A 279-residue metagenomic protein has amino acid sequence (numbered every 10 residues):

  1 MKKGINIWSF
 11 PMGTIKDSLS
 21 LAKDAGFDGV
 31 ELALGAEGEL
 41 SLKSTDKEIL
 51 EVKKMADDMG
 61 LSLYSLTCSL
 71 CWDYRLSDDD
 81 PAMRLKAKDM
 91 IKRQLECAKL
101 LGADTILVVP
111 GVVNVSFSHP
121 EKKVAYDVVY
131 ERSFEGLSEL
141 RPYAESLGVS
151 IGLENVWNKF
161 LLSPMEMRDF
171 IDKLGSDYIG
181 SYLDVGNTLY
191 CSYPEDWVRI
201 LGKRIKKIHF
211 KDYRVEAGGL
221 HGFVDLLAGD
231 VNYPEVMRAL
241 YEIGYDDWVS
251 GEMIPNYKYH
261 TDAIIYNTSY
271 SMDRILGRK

Functional and structural regions predicted by a protein language model:
M1-G4, P11-D28, D57, G102 (+2 more regions): Histidine-acidic metal/acid-base catalytic patches
M1-N6, Y64-L76, V112-E121: N-terminal small/glycine-rich loop or linker at the start of catalytic domains across soluble metabolic enzymes
K16-D17, M55-M59, L76-G180, Y190: Active-site acidic/histidine proton-transfer and metal-coordination neighborhood in alpha/beta enzyme cores
A25-A36, S65-D73, P110: Short, conserved active-site loops that position catalytic residues or coordinate cofactors/metal ions across diverse
E31, S65, L107, G152 (+2 more regions): Conserved beta-strand positions in the central sheet of alpha/beta enzyme cores
A33-K53, P110-F117: Glycine-rich, proline-tolerant flexible connector loops at the mouths of alpha/beta enzymes
A36-L40, W72-D78, N114-H119, Y190-C191 (+2 more regions): A short acidic, helix-capping loop that chelates divalent metal ions and anchors anionic groups
E39-S41, D80-M83, K123-V124, H221-L227: Short glycine-enriched, charge-decorated loop/helix-capping segments at active-site entrances that position
